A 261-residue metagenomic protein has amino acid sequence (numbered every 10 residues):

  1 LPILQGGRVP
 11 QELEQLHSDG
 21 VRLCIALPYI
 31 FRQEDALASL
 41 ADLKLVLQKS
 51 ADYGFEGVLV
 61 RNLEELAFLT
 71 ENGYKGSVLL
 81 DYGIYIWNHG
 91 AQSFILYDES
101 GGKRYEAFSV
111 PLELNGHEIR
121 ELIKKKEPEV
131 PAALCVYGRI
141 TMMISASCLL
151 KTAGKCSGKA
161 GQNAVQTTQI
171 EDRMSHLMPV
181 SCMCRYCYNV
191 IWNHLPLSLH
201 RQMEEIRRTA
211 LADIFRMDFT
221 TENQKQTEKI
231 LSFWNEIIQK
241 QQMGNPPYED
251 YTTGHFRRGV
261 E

Functional and structural regions predicted by a protein language model:
L1-L96, K103-E261: Active-site pocket-lining/capping segments in soluble small-molecule metabolic enzymes
